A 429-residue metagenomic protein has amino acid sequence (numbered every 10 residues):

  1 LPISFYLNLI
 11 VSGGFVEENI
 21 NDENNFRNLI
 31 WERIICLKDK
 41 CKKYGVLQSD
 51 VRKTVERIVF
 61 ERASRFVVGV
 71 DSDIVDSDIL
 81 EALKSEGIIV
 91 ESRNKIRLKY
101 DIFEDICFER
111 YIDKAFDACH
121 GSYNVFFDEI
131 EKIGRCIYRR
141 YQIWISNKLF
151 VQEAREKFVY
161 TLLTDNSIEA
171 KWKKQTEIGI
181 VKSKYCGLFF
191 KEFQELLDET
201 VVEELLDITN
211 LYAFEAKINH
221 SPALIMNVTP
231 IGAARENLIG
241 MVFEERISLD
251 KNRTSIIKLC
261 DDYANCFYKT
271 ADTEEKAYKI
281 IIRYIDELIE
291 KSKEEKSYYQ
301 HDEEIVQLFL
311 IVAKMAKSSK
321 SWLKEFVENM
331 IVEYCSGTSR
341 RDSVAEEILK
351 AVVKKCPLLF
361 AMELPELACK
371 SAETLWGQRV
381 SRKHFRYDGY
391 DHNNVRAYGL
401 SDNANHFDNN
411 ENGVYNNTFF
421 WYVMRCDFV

Functional and structural regions predicted by a protein language model:
L1-P2, E23, D76, E169 (+1 more regions): Residues that cap or delimit alpha-helices
L1-S12: The conserved phosphate-sensing helix
I3-F5, N19-N25, A118, K182 (+1 more regions): Intrinsic-disorder/low-complexity, polar/charged segments
G13-S77, S92-R97, D101, K114: Winged-helix-like regulatory helical subdomains adjacent to P-loop NTPase cores
V67, S92, D113-V429: Extended amphipathic alpha-helical scaffold segments
L80-E81: Type-3 copper protein
K84-N94: A short, conserved structural fragment
Y100, D105, E109: Basic, glycine-/proline-tolerant helical and adjacent loop/strand elements that line or dock onto nucleic-acid
